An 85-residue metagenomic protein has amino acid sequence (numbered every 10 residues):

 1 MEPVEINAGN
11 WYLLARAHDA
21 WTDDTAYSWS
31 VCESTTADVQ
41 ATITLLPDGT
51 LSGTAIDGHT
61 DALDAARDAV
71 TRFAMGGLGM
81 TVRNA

Functional and structural regions predicted by a protein language model:
M1-T60, A65-A85: GNAT-family acyltransferases
